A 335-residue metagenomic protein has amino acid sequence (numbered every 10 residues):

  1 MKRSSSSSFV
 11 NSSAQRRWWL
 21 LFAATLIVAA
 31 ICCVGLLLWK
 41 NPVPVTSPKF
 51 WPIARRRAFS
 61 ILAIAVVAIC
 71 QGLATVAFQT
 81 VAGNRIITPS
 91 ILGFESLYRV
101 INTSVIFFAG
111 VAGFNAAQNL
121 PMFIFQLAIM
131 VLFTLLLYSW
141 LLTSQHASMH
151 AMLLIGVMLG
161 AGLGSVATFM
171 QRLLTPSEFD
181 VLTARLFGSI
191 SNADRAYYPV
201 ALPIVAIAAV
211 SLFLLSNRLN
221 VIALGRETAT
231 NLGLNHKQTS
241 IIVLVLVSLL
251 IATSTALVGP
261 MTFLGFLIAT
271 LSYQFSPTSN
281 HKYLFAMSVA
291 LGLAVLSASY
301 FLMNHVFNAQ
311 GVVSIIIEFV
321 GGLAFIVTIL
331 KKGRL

Functional and structural regions predicted by a protein language model:
M1-L335: Alpha-helical transmembrane segments in inner-membrane proteins
